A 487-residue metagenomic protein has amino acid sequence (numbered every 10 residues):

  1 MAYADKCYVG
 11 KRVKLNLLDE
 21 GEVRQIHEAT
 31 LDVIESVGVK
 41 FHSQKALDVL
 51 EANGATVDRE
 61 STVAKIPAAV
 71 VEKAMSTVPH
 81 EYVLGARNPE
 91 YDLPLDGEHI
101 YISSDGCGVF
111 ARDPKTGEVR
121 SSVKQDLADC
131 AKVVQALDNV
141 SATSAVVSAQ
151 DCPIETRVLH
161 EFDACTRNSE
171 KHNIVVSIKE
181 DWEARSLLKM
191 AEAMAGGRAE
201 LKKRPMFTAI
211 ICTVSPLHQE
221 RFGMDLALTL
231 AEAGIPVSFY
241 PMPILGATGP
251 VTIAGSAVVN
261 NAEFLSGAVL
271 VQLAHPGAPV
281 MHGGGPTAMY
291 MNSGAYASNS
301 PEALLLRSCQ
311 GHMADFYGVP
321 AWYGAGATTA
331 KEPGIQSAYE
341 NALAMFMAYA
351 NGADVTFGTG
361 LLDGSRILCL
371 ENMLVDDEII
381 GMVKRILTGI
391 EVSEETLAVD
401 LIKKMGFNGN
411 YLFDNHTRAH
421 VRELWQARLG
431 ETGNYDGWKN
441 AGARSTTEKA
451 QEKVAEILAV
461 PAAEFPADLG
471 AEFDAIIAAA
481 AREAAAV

Functional and structural regions predicted by a protein language model:
M1, Y8-G10, L31-D32, V37-Q44 (+2 more regions): Non-catalytic terminal accessory/regulatory regions of metabolic enzymes
A2-Y3, L17-E28, V37, H42-D48 (+1 more regions): Catalytic-core signal marking the mid-to-C-terminal active-site face
K11-L15, N292-S298, G326-P333, G360-N372: Short beta-alpha connecting loops at secondary-structure transitions that line or flank enzyme active sites
E22-R24, L31, P94-T116, F316-T328: N-terminal small/glycine-rich loop or linker at the start of catalytic domains across soluble metabolic enzymes
K40-L47, E60-S61, S141, L201-K203 (+7 more regions): Flexible, glycine/charged-enriched surface loops at secondary-structure junctions
K45-E118: Glycine-rich, N-terminal phosphate-binding loop and its surrounding beta-alpha-beta segment
S121-A350, D354: Helix-rich catalytic cores of soluble enzyme domains
